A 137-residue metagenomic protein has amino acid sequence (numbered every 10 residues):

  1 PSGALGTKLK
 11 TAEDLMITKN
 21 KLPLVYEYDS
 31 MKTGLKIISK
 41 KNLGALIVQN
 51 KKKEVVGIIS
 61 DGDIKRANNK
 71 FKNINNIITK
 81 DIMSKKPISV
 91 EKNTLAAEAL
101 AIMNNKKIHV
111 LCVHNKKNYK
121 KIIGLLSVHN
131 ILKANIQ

Functional and structural regions predicted by a protein language model:
P1-M16, N69: Cyclic nucleotide-binding regulatory module and flanking cytosolic helices
L9-L22, N76-P87: Bateman (tandem CBS) regulatory domains
L24-N42, Q49, N68, S89-H109 (+2 more regions): The conserved cystathionine-beta-synthase
N42-L43, G57: Glycine- and Gly-Pro-enriched alpha-helical subdomains that act as flexible, kink-prone "lid/hinge" or packing modules
G57-S60, H109, I123-I131: Short hydrophobic beta-strand motif reused across regulatory alpha/beta modules
G62-K70, I82-I88: Extended hydrophobic/aromatic segments used for targeting, binding, or gating
I64-I77, H129-Q137: A short, polar/charged loop-to-alpha-helix boundary motif
